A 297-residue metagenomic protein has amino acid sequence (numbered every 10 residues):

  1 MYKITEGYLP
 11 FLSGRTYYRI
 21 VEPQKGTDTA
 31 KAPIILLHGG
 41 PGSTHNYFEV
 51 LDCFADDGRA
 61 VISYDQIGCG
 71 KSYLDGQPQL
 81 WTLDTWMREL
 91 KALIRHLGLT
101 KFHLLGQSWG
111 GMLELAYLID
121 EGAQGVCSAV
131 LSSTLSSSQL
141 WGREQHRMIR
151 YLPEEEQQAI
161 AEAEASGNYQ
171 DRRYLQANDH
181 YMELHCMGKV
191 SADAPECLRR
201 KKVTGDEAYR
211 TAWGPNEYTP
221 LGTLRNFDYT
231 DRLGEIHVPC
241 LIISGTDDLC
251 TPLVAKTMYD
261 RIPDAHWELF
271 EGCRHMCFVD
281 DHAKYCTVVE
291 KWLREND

Functional and structural regions predicted by a protein language model:
M1-R15: N-terminal cap/lid segment of alpha/beta-hydrolase-fold proteins
Y17-L74: Conserved HGGG/HGGXW glycine-rich cap/lid loop of the alpha/beta-hydrolase fold
S63-W109, L113: Active-site loop/oxyanion-hole signature of alpha/beta-hydrolase fold enzymes
T100-E144: Conserved hydrolase catalytic core segment
C127-N168: Flexible "cap/lid" loop of the alpha/beta hydrolase fold
Q158-V238: Alpha/beta-hydrolase
T223, T230-C273: Conserved loop-alpha-helix segment in the C-terminal half of the alpha/beta-hydrolase fold that carries the catalytic
A265-D297: Catalytic active-site module of serine/aspartate enzymes centered on a nucleophile-bearing elbow/loop
